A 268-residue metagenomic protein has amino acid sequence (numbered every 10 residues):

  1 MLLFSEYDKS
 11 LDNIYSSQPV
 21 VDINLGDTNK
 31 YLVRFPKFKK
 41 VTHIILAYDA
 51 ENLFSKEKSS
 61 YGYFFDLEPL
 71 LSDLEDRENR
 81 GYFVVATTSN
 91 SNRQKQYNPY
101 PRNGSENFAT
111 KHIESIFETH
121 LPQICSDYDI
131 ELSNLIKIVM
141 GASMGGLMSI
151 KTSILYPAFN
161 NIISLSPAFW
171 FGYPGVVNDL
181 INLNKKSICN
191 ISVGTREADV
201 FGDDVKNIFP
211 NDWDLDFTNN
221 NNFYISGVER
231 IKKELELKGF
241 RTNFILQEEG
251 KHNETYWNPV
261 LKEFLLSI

Functional and structural regions predicted by a protein language model:
M1-I268: Non-catalytic cap/lid and distal C-terminal segments of serine-dependent acyl enzymes
